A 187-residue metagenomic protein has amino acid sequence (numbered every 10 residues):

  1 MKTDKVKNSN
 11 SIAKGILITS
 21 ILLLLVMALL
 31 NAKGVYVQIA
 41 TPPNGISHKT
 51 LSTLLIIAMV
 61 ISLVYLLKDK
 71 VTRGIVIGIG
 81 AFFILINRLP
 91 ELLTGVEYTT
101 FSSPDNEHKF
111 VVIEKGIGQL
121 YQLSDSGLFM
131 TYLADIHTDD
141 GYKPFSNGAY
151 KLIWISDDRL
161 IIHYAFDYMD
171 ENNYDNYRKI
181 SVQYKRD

Functional and structural regions predicted by a protein language model:
K2-I21, I180-R186: Cytosolic juxtamembrane helix and N-cap/initiation of the first transmembrane helix
D4-S11, V64-V76: Membrane-interface helix-boundary motifs at transmembrane edges
K5-V6, T100, K109, K151: Short, surface-exposed charged micro-motifs
G15-Y65: Membrane-embedded alpha-helical segments of integral membrane proteins
D69-E97: Internal/C-terminal transmembrane anchor helices
L92-V112: Alpha-helical transmembrane signal-anchor/signal-peptide segments
E114-D187: Extracytosolic and intramembrane catalytic regions of membrane-associated proteins in envelope/secretory systems
